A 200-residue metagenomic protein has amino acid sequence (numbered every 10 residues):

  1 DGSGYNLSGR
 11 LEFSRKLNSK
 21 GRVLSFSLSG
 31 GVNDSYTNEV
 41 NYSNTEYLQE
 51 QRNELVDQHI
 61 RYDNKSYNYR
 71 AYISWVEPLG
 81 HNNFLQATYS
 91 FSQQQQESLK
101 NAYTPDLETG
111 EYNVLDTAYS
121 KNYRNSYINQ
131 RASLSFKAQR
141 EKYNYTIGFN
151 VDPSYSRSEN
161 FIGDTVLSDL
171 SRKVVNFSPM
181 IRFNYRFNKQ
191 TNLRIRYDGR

Functional and structural regions predicted by a protein language model:
D1-R200: Primarily recognizes Gram-negative and organellar outer-membrane beta-barrels
